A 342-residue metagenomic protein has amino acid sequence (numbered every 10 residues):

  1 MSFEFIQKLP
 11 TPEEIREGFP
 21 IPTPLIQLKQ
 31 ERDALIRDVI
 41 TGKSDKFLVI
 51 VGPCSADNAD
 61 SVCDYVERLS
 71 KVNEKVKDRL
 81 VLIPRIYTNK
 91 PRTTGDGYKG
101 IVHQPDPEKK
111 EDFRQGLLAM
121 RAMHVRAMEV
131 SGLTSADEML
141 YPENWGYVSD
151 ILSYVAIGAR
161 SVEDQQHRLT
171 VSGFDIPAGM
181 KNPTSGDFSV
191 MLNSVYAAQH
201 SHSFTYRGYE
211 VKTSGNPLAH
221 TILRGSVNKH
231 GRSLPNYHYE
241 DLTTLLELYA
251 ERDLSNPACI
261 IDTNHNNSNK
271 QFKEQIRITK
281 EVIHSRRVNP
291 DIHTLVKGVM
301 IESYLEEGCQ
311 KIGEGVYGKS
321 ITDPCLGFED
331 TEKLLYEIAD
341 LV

Functional and structural regions predicted by a protein language model:
M1-T41: N- or domain-start disorder-to-order transition segments that initiate the globular core
L25-D38, V72-I83, N89, M120: N-terminal beta-rich core of secreted/periplasmic extracellular enzymes
I40-K43, S70-K77, V125-V130, T213 (+2 more regions): Acidic (Asp/Glu)-rich catalytic clusters
L48-S61, D323: Conserved phosphate/anionic-ligand binding catalytic regions in large, soluble enzymes, centered on
G52, I261, G327: Conserved, mostly hydrophobic/aromatic
C54-D57, N256, N264-K270: Short acidic, Gly/Ser-rich segments with clustered Asp/Glu that frequently serve as metal-coordination loops in enzyme
V66, R79-T244, H265-K270, E274-E281 (+3 more regions): Active-site-facing alpha/beta catalytic cores
Y304-V342: Internal helix-turn-beta structural module
